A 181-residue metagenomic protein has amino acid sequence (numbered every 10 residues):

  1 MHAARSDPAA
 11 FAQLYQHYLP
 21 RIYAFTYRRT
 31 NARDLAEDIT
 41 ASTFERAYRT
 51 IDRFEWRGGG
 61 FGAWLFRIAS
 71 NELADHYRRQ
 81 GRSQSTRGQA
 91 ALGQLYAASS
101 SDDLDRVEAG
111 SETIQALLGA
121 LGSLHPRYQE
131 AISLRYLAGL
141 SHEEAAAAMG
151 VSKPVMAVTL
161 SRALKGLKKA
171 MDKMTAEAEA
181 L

Functional and structural regions predicted by a protein language model:
M1-H2, Q13, A116-H125, A170: Short amphipathic alpha-helical boundary/capping segments
R5, N31, S42-G59, R79-G81: Sigma70-family region 2
R5-A24: A short, charge-rich alpha-helical start-of-domain segment used by transcription regulators
H17-P20, R28-N31, L124, S133-L140: Short helix-capping/turn signature of helix-turn-helix
A24, D38-E45, R49, G59-N71 (+1 more regions): Structural recognition of an alpha-helix C-terminal capping motif at a helix-to-coil junction
R49-W56, R67-G88, G110, M171-K173: Arg/Lys-rich amphipathic alpha helix in sigma70-family domain 2
A74, L117, Y128, L137 (+1 more regions): DNA-recognition helix of helix-turn-helix
G93-G122: Acidic, proline/glycine-rich intrinsically disordered inter-domain spacer in sigma factors
